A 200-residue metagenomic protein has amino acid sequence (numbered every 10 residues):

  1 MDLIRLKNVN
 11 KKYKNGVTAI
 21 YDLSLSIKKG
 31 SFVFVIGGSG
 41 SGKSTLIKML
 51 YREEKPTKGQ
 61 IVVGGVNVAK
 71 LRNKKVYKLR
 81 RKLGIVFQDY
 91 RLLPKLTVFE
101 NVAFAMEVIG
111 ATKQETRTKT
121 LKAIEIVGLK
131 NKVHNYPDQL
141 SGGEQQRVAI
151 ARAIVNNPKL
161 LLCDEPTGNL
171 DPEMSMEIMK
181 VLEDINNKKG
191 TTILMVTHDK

Functional and structural regions predicted by a protein language model:
Y51: Helix-to-loop junction immediately C-terminal to a conserved catalytic motif
G59-N67: Conserved ABC transporter NBD signature motif
V66-N67, A103, E107, Q114-N131: Conserved ABC ATPase "signature" region
L96-F104: Short coil-to-helix segment of the ABC ATPase nucleotide-binding domain corresponding to the Q-loop/switch region
N135-D138, V155-N156, K189: Conserved signature/switch motifs of ABC ATPase nucleotide-binding domains
Y136-L140, E144-Q146: Conserved ABC ATPase signature
L161-D164: Catalytic Walker B motif of ABC-type/P-loop ATPase nucleotide-binding domains
